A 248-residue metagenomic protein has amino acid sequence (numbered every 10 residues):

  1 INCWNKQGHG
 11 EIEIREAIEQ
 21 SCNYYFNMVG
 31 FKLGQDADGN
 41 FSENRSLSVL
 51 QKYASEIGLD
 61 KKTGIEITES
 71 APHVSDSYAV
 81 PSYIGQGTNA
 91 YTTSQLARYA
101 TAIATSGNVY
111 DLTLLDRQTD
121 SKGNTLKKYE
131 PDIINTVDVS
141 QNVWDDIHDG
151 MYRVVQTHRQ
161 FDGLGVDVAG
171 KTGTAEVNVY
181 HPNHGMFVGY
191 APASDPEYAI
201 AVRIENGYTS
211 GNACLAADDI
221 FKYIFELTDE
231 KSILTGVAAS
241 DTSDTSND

Functional and structural regions predicted by a protein language model:
I1-I204, N247-D248: Beta-lactam-recognizing serine transpeptidase/beta-lactamase-like catalytic domain environment
T92-R98, N212-D219: Short amphipathic alpha-helical face segments that pack within enzyme cores and frequently flank/anchor catalytic
N124-D132, D218-D248: Short, gly/Ser/Thr-rich active-site loops of penicillin-recognizing serine hydrolases
N206-T209: Short strand->helix junction
